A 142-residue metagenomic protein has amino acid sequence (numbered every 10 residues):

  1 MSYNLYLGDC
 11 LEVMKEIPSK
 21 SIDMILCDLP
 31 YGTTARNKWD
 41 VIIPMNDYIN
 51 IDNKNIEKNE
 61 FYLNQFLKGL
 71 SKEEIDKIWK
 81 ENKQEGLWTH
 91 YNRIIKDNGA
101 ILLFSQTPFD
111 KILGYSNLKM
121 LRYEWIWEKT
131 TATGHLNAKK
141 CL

Functional and structural regions predicted by a protein language model:
M1-L142: Core catalytic lobe of class I
